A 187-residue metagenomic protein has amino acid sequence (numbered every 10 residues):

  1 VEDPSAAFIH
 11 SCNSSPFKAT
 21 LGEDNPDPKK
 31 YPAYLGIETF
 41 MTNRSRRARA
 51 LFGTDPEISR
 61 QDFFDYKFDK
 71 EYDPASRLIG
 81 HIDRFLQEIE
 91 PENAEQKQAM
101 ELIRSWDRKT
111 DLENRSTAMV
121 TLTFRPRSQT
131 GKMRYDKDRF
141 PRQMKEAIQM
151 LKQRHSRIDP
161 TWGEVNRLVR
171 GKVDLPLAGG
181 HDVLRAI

Functional and structural regions predicted by a protein language model:
V1, I9, R60-I187: Acidic, low-complexity N-terminal propeptides/linkers enriched in Ser/Thr/Asp/Gly that mediate export, maturation
V1-Q61, P74-R77, H81, F85-P91: Catalytic nucleotidyl-transfer cores of nucleotide-processing enzymes
